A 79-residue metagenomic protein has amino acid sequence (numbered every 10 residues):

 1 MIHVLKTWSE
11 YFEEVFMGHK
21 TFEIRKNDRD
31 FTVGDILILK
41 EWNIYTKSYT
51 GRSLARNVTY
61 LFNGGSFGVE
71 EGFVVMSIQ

Functional and structural regions predicted by a protein language model:
M1-Q79: Catalytic phosphate/metal-binding cores of nucleic-acid and nucleotide-processing enzymes, i.e., regions that mediate
